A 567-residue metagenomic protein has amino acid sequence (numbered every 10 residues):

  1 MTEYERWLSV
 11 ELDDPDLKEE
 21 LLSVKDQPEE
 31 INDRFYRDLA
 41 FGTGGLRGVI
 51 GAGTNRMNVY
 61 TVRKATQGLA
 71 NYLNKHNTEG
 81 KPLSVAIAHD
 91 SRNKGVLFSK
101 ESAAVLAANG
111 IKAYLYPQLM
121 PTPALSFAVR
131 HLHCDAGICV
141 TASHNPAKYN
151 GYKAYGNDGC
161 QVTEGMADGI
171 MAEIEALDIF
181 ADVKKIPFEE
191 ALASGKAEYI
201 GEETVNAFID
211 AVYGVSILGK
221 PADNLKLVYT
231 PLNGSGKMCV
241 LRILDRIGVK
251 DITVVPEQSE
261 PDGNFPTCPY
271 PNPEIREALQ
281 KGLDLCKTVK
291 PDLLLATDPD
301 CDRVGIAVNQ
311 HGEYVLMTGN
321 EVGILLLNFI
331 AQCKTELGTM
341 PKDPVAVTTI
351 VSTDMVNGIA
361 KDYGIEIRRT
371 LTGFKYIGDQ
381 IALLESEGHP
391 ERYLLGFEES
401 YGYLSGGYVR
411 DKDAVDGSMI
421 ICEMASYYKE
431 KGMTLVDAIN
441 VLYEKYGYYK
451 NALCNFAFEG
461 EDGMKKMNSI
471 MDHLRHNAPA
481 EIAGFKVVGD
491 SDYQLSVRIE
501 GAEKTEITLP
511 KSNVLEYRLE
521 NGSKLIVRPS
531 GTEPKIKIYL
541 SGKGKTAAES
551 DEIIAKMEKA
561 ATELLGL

Functional and structural regions predicted by a protein language model:
Y4-S102, A191-L192, A197-L225, S235: An N-terminal, well-structured beta->alpha segment
E30-F35, L39, N150-Q280, L285: Gly/Ser/Thr-enriched, mixed-charge loops and adjacent short helices that form phosphate/oxyanion-binding elements
F35-N55, A142-S143, P231-C239, I243 (+4 more regions): Conserved phosphate/anionic-ligand binding catalytic regions in large, soluble enzymes, centered on
S84-D90, K226-Y229, N309, L404 (+1 more regions): Short glycine-rich or small-residue beta-strand-to-loop segments that form or flank ligand, phosphate, metal/Fe-S
A86-Y149, R246-G305: N-terminal small/polar loop signature for handling phosphorylated ligands or for N-terminal nucleophile
N157-C160, A172, D178, D284-T349 (+1 more regions): Replace "Mg2+/Mn2+-dependent" with "divalent metal-dependent
P291-L293, T297, C333-R528, K535-K537 (+2 more regions): Phosphate-binding and adjacent anionic-ligand microenvironments
